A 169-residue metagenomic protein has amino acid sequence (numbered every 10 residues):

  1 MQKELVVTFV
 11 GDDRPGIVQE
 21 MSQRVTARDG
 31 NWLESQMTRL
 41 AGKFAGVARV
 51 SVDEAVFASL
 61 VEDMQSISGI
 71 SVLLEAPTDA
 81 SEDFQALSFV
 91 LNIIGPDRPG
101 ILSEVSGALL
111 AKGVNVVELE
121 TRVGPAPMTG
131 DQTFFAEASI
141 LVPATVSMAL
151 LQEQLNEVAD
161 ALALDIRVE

Functional and structural regions predicted by a protein language model:
M1-E169: A conserved regulatory-domain signal marking ACT and ACT-like small-molecule sensing domains and adjacent regulatory
